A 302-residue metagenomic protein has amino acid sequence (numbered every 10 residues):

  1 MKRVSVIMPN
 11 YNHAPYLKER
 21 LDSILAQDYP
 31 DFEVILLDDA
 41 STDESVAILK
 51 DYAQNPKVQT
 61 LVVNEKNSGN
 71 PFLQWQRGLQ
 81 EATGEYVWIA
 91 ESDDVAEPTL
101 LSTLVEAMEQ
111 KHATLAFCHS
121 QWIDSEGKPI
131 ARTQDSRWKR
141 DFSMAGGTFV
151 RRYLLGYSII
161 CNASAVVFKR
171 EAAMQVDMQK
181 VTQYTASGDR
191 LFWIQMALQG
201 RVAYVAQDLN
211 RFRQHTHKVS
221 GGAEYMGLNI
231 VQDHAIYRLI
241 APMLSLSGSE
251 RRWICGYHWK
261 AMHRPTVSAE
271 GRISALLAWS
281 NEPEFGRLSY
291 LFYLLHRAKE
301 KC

Functional and structural regions predicted by a protein language model:
K2-V4, L25-L36, E44, P56-T60: Short loop->beta transition adjacent to catalytic acidic/histidine clusters or analogous donor-positioning motifs
H13-A26: Short, well-formed alpha-helical segments that are part of the catalytic scaffolds of diverse glycosyltransferases
S23, D38-A47, K66-S68, E91: A conserved acidic beta->alpha catalytic loop
N64-A82, V95: Glycine-rich, basic loop-to-helix element that forms the pyrophosphate-binding segment of sugar-nucleotide handling
V87: Short aromatic/hydrophobic "clamp" motif used to bind/position activated sugar donors
T99-T133: Conserved donor NDP-sugar-binding/catalytic core segment of glycosyltransferases
R137-N229, D233: Conserved nucleotide-sugar donor-binding catalytic segment
A241-P242, W259-C302: Membrane-interface aromatic/basic loop that binds lipid-linked glycans or pyrophosphate carriers, typified by
